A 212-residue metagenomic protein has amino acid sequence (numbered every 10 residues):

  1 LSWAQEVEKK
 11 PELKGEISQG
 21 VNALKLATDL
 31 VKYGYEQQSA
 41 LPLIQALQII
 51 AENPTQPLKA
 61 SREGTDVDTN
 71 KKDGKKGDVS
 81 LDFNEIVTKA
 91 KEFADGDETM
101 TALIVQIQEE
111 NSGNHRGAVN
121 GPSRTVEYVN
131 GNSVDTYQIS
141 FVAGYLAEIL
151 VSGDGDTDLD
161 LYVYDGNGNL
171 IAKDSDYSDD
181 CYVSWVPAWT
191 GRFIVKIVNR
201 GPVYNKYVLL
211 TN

Functional and structural regions predicted by a protein language model:
Q5-K89: Alpha-helical, heptad-rich or low-complexity scaffold/stalk segments that mediate oligomerization or tethering
K9, S18-K25, N114-R116, R124-V126 (+2 more regions): Amphipathic, alpha-helical segments enriched in basic
K10, N22, D82, D97 (+2 more regions): Serine/threonine-rich low-complexity intrinsically disordered regions
I17, I44, I49-I50, I86 (+5 more regions): Weak global preference for isoleucine
Q37, N120, E127-V208: Acidic, Ser/Thr/Pro-rich low-complexity intrinsically disordered segments
I50-P57, G64-Q138, V142: Non-catalytic extracellular/lumenal accessory regions of secreted precursors
L210-N212: Short beta-strand edge segments in extracellular beta-sheet folds
